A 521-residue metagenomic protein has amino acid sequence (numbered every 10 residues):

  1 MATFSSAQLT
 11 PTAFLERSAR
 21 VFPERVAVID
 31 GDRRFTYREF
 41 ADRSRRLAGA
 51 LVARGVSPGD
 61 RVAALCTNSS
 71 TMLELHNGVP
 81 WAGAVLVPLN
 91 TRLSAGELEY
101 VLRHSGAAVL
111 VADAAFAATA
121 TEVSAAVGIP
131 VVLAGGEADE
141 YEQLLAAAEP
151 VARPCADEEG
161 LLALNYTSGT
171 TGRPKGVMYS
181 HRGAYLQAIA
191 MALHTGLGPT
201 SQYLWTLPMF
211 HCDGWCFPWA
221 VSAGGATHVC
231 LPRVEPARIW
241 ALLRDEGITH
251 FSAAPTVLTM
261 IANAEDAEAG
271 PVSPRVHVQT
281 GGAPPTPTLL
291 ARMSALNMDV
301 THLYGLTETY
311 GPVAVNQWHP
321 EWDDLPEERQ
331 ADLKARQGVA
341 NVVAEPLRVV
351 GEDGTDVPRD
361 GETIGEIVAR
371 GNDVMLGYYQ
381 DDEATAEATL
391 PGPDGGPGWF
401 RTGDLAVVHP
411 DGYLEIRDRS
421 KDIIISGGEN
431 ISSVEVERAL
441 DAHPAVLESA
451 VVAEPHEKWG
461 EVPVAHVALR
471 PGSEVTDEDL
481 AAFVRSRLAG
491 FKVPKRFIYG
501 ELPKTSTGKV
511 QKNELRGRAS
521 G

Functional and structural regions predicted by a protein language model:
A7, P11, E16, E24-S69 (+3 more regions): Conserved AMP-binding/adenylate-forming core of the ANL superfamily
Q8, P23-E24, A148-Y166, R173 (+1 more regions): Conserved pre-ATP/AMP-binding loop-to-beta segment of ANL
T36-E39, L162-L186: Conserved AMP-binding A3 loop
G49, A53-R54, N77, W81-A146 (+2 more regions): Structural core segment of the AMP-binding/adenylate-forming
L93, L110-A112, F251, G371 (+7 more regions): AMP-binding/adenylate-forming catalytic core of the ANL superfamily
Y185-Q202, F210-H250, A264-E265, P346: Conserved AMP-binding/adenylation subdomain of ANL enzymes
A223, D245-A253, A262-D332, P346 (+1 more regions): Gly/Ser/Thr-rich phosphate-binding loop
A340-V368, P410-D411, S473-D477, Q511: Conserved beta-loop-beta connector loops within the AMP-binding
